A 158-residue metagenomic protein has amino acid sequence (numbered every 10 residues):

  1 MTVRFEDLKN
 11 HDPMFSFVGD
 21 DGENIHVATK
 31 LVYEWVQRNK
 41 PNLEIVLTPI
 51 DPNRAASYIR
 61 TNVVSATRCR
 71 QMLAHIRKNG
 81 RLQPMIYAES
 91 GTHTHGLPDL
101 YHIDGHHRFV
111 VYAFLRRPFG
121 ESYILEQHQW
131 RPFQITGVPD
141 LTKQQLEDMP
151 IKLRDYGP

Functional and structural regions predicted by a protein language model:
M1-I25, L31: N-terminal extension/subdomain marker
F5-D7, L82-Q145: A short, basic-hydrophobic beta/loop patch
E6, W35-Y101, A113-F114: Short alpha-helix boundary/capping and kink motifs at helix termini
N24, I45, E147-P150: Intrinsically disordered low-complexity regions specifically enriched for long asparagine
I25, N62-S65, P139: Intrinsic-disorder-associated interaction segments
D148-P158: Charged phosphate-binding loop/patch that engages nucleotide di/tri-phosphates or the phosphate backbone of nucleic
